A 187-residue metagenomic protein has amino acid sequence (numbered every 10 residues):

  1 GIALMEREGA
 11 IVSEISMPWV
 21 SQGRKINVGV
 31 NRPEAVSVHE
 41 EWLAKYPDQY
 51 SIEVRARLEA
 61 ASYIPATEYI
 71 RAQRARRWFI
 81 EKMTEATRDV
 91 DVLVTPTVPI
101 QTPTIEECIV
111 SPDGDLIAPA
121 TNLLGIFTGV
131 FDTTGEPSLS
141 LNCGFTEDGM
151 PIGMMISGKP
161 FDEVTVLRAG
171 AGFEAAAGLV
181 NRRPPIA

Functional and structural regions predicted by a protein language model:
G1-E8, I64, I70, E81-T84 (+1 more regions): Structural helix-boundary/capping segments
G1-N27, S62-Y63, E68, W78: Gly/Ser-rich, acidic/histidine-flanked active-site/gating loops
I11, V30-T84, P96, I100 (+1 more regions): Short helix-loop capping/hinge segments that flank enzyme active sites or metal/cofactor-binding pockets
R24, P103-E106, M150, V166: Short glycine-/acidic-enriched loop or helix-start segments at secondary-structure transitions that form or flank
I26, R71, T102-G125: Short, surface-exposed loop/helix-turn segments at secondary-structure junctions that function as lids/hinges flanking
G29-P33, S111-D113, S157-G158: Short, hinge-like loop/turn segments at secondary-structure boundaries
T87: Basic phosphate/pyrophosphate-binding loop/patch that engages nucleotide-derived ligands
D91-L93: Short, Asp-centered acidic motifs that coordinate Mg2+ and/or phosphate in catalytic or ligand-binding sites
